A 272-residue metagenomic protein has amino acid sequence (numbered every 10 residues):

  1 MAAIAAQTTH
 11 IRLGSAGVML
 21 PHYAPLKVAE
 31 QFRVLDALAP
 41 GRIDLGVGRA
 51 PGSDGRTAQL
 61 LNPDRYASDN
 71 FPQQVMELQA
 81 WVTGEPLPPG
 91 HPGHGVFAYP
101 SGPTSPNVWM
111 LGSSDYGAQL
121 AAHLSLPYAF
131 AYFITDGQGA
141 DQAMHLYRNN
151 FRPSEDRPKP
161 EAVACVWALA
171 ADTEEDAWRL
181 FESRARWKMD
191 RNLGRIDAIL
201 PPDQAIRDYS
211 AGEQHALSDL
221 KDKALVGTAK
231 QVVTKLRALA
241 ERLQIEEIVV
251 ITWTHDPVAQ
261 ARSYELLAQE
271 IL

Functional and structural regions predicted by a protein language model:
M1-V18, A268-L272: Alpha-helix-loop-beta-strand connector modules within alpha/beta enzyme cores
I4, L35, A121, A177 (+2 more regions): Conserved, mostly hydrophobic/aromatic
T8-H10, A39, A122-A129, A185 (+1 more regions): Glycine-enriched alpha-helix->loop->beta-strand junction motifs that scaffold or abut catalytic
L13-A16, I43-V47, N107-L111, Y128-A131 (+2 more regions): Hydrophobic faces of well-ordered beta-strands that scaffold small-molecule active sites in alpha/beta enzyme cores
S15-H22, L225-V226: The substrate-binding groove and active-site-proximal loops of carbohydrate-active enzymes, especially glycoside
P21-P86, D136: Flexible, glycine-rich active-site loops centered on histidine and acidic residues that chelate a metal or position
R65-F97, Q138-E246: An alpha-helical appendage that flanks or caps ligand/catalytic pockets
Y116-Q138, A143: A conserved active-site cap/scaffold subdomain adjacent to cofactor or substrate pockets
